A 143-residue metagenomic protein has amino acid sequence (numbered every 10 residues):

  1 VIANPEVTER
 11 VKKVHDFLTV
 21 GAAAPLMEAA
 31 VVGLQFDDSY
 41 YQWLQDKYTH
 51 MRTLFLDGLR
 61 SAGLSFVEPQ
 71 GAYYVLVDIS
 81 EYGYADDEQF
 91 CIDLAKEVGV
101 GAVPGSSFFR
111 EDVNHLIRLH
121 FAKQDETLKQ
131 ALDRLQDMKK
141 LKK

Functional and structural regions predicted by a protein language model:
V1-K143: PLP-dependent class I/II
